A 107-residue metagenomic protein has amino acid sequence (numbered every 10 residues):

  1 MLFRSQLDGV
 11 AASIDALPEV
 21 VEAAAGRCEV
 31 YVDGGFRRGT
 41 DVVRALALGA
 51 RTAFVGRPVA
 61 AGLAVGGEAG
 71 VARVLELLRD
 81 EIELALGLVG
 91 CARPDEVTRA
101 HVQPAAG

Functional and structural regions predicted by a protein language model:
M1-L2: Short, small-residue-biased leader/transition segments that mark boundaries at the very start of proteins
S5-L7, A61-G62: Short secondary-structure capping/turn micro-motifs that flank functional sites
Q6-G9, G34-G35: Glycine- and other small-residue-rich loops at beta-strand/loop junctions that grip anionic moieties
D15-V32, R37-G107: Alpha/beta catalytic cores of nucleotide-metabolism and tRNA/nucleoside-modifying enzymes
